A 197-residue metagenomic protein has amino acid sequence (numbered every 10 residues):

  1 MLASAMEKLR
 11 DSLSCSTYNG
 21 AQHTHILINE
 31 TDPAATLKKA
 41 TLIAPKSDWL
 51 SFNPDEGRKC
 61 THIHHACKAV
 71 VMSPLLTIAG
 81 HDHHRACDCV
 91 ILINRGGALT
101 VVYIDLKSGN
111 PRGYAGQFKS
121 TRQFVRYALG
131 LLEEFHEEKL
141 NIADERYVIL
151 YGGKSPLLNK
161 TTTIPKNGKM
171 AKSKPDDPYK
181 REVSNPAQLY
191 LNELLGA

Functional and structural regions predicted by a protein language model:
M1-I78, Q188, G196-A197: Acidic-basic catalytic patches of nuclease active cores, encompassing PD-(D/E)XK and other metal-cofactor nuclease
C60-H62, A98-Y103: Short, well-ordered strand-loop elements centered on a beta-strand within folded domains, enriched for acidic residues
A79-H81, G109-I142: Acidic, metal/cofactor-coordinating or nucleic-acid-engaging core segments within structured domains
D82-A86: Short, flexible loop/turn motifs enriched in small residues
C89-I91, T100-S108: Conserved catalytic cores of phosphodiester-cleaving nucleases, focusing on short active-site segments
I93-R95: Short, low-complexity Ser/Thr-rich regulatory SLiMs
S108-R112, K154-L157: Short acidic, S/G/P-rich loop/turn micro-motifs used as interaction or catalytic elements
H136-A197: Domain-level recognition of nuclease-like catalytic cores that cleave nucleotide substrates
